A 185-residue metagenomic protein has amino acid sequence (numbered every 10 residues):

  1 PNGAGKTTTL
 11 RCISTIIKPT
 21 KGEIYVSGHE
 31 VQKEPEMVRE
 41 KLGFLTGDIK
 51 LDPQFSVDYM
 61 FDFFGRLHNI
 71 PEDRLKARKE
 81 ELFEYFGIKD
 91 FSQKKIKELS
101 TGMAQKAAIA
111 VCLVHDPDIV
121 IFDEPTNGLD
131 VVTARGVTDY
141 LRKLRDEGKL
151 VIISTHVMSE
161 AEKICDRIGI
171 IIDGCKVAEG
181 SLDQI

Functional and structural regions predicted by a protein language model:
S14: Helix-to-loop junction immediately C-terminal to a conserved catalytic motif
G22-E30, M37-V38: Conserved ABC transporter NBD signature motif
D62, R66, D73-F91: Conserved ABC ATPase "signature" region
K95-L99: Conserved ABC ATPase signature
V120-D123: Catalytic Walker B motif of ABC-type/P-loop ATPase nucleotide-binding domains
E179-G180: ABC ATPase "signature
